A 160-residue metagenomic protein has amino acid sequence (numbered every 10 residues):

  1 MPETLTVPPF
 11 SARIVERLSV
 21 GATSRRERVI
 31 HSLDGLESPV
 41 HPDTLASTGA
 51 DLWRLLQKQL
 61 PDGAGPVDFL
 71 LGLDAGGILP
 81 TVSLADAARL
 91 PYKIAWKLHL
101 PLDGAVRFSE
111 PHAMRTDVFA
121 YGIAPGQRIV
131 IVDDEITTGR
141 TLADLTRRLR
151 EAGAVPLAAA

Functional and structural regions predicted by a protein language model:
M1-P66: Active-site-facing substrate-recognition patch
P2-P9, R17, T146-A160: PRPP-dependent phosphoribosyltransferase catalytic core
P42, I78, G139: Loop/helix-junction capping segments adjacent to catalytic residues or to phosphate/diphosphate-binding pockets
L60-V82: Conserved H-X4-D acyltransferase segment
F69, R128-V130, A158: Structural motif
L84-A85, L149: A generic structural signal for well-ordered alpha-helical segments
D86-V130, A143: Short, glycine/charge-rich flexible loops or terminal/linker lids adjacent to PRPP-binding catalytic cores
D133-A143: Acidic, divalent-metal-coordinating active-site segment for phosphoryl/phosphodiester hydrolysis, typified by short
